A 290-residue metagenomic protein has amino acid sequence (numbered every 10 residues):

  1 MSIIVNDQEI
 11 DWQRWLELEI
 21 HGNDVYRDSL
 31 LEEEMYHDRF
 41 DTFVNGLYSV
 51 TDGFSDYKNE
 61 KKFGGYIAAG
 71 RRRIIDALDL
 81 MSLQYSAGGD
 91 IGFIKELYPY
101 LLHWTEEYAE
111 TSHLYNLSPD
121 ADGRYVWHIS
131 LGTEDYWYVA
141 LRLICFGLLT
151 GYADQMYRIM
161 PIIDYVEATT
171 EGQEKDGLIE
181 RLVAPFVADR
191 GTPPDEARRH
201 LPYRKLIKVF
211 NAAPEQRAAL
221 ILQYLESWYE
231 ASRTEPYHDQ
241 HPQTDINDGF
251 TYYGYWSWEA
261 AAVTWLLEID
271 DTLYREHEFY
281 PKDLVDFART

Functional and structural regions predicted by a protein language model:
S2-H241, Y252: Eukaryote-skewed repeat-based solenoidal scaffolds used as protein-protein interaction platforms, primarily
P214-T290: Alpha-helical oligomerization segments
